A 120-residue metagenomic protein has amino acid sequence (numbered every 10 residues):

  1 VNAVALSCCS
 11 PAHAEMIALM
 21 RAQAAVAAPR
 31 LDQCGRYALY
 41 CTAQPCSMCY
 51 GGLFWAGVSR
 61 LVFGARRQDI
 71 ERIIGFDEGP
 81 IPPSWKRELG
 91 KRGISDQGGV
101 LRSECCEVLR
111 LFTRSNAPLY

Functional and structural regions predicted by a protein language model:
V1-Y120: Zinc-dependent deaminase catalytic domain
